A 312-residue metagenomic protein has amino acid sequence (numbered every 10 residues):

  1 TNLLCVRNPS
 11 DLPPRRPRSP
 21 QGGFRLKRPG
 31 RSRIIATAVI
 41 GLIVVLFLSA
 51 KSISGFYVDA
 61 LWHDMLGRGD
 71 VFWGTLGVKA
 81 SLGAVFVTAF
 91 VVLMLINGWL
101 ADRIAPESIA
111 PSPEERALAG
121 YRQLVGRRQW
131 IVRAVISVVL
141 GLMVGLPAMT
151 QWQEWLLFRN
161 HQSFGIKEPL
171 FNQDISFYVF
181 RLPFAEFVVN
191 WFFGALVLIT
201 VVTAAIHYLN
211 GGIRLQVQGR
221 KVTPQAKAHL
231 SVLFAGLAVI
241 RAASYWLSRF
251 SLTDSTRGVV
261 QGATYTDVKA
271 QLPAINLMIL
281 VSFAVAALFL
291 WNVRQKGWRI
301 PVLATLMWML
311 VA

Functional and structural regions predicted by a protein language model:
L12-L61, R68-Q173, L182, E186-A312: Contiguous transmembrane helix-bundle modules in multi-pass membrane proteins
S176: Glycine-rich, often proline-containing surface loops adjacent to acidic residues and nearby aromatics that form
V179: Active-site cores that bind ATP or allylic diphosphates and position pyrophosphate for catalysis
